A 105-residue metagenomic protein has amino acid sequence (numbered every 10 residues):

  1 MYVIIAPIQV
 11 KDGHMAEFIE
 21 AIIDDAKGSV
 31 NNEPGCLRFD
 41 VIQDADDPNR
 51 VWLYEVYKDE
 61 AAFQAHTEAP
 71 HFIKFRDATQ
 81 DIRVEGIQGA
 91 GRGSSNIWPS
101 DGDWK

Functional and structural regions predicted by a protein language model:
M1, E17, R38, A62 (+2 more regions): Intrinsic disorder/low-structure terminal segments
Y2-N32, C36-D40: N-terminal first-folded block
Y2-Q9, R38-E68: Short, well-ordered beta-strand segments in beta-rich or mixed alpha/beta enzyme and ligand-binding folds
V3-I5, D25-K27, E55, G91-S94 (+1 more regions): A generic structural signal for ordered secondary structure
D24-C36, V56-A90: An amphipathic, aromatic/His-enriched active-site/gating alpha helix that lines ligand/cofactor pockets
V41-N49, R76-K105: Glycine-rich beta-strand-turn "strand-cap" elements at beta-sheet edges
